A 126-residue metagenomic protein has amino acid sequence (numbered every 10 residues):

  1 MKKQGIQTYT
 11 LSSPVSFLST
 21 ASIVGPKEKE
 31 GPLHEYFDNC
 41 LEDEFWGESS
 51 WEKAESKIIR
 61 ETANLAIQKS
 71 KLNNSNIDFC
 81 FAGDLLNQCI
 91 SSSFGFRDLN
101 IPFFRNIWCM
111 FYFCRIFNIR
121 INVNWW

Functional and structural regions predicted by a protein language model:
M1-F104, W108: Conserved "HGTGT" condensation-loop signature of ketosynthase/thiolase-family condensing enzymes that catalyze
N106-W126: Active-site-proximal alpha-helical scaffold in enzymes
